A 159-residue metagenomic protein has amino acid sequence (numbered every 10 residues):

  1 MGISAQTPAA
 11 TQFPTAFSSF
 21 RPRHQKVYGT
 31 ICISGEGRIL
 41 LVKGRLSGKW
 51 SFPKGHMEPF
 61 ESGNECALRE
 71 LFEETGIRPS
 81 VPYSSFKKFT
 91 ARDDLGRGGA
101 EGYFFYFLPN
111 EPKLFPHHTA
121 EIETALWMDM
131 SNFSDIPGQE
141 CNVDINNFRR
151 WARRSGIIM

Functional and structural regions predicted by a protein language model:
G2-G29: Acidic, metal-coordinating catalytic segment for phosphate/diphosphate chemistry, firing primarily on the Nudix
K26, K49-S51: N-terminal first-folded block
G44-S47: Short connector loops/turns at beta-strand edges and beta->alpha or beta->beta junctions
G55-N146, I158-M159: Unchanged
N147-R154: Active-site or metal-binding loop neighborhoods of secreted/extracellular toxin and effector enzymes
